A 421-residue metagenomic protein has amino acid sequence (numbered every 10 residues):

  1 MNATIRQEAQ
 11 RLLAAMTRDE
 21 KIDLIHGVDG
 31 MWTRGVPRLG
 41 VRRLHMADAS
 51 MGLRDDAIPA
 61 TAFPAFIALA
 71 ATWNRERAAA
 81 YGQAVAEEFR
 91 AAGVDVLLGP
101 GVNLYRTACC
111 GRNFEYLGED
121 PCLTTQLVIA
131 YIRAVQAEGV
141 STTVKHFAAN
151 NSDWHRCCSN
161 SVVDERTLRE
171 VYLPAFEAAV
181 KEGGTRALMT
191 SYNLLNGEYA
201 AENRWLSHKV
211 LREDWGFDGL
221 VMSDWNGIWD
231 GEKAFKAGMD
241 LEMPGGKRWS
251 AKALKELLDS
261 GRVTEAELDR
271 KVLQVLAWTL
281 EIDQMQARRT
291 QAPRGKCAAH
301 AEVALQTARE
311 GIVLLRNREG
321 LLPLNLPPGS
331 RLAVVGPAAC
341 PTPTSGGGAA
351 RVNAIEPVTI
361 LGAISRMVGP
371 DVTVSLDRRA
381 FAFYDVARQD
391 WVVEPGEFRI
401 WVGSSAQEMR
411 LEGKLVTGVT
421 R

Functional and structural regions predicted by a protein language model:
M1-E408, E412-K414, V419-R421: Glycoside hydrolase catalytic-domain context in secreted enzymes
